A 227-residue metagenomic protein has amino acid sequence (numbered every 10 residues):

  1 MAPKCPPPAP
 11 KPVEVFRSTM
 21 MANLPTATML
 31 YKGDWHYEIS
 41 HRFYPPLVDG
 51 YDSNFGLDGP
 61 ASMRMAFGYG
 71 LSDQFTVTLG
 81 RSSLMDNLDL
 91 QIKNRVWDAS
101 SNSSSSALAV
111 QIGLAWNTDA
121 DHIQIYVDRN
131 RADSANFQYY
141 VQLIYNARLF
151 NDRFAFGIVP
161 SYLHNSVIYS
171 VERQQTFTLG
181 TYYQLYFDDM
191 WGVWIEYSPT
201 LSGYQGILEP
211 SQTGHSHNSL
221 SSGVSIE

Functional and structural regions predicted by a protein language model:
M1-Q142, N146-F150, F154, L163-H164 (+1 more regions): Transmembrane beta-barrel domains of Gram-negative outer membranes and organellar outer membranes
Y162-L179: Short helix-loop boundary/capping segments
